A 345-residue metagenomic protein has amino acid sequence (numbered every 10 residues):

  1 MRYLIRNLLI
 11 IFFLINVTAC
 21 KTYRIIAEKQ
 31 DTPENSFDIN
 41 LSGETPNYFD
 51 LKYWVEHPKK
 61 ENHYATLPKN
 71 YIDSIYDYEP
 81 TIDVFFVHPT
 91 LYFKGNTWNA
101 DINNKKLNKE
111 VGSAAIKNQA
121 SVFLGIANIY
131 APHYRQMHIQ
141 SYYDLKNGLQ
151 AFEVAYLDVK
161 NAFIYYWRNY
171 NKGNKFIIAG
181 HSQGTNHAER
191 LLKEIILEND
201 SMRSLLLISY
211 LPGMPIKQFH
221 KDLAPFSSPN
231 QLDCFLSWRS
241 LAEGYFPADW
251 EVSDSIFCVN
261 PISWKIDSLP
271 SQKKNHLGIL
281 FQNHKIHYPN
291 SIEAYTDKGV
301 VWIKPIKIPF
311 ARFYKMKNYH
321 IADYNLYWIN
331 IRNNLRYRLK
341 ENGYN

Functional and structural regions predicted by a protein language model:
M1-I25: Bacterial Sec-dependent N-terminal signal peptides
C20-G112, I116: Flexible, membrane-associating and regulatory peripheral segments of lipid-active enzymes
K21-T22, K160-K172, E194-E341, N345: Surface cap/lid and interfacial helix-loop subdomains adjacent to catalytic sites that gate substrate access
F37-I39, H88-G173, I308-A322, I329 (+1 more regions): Active-site catalytic motif of lipid deacylating hydrolases and related acyltransferases
P80-I82, G125-I129, K172-K175, R203-L207: Loop/turn elements at helix/coil->beta-strand transitions in domains of secreted/extracellular proteins
D83-V87, Y130-H133, I177-I178, I208-L211 (+1 more regions): Structural recognition of the beta-strand scaffold that forms the well-ordered cores of secreted hydrolase catalytic
G180-G184, A188: Gly/Ala-rich beta-loop-alpha elbow adjacent to hydrolase catalytic centers
E189-K193: Short, hydrophobic alpha-helix immediately C-terminal to the catalytic nucleophile
